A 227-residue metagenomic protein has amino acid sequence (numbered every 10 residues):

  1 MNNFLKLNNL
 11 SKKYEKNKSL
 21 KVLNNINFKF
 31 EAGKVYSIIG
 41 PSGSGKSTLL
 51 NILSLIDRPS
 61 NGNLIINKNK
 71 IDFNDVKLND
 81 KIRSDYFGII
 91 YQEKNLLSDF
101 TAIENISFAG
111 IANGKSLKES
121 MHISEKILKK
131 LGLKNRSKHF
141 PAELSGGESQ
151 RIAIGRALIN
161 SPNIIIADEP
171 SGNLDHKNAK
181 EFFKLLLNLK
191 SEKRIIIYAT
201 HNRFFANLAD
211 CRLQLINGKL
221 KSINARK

Functional and structural regions predicted by a protein language model:
S54: Helix-to-loop junction immediately C-terminal to a conserved catalytic motif
G62-F73: Conserved ABC transporter NBD signature motif
I71-G88, S191: ABC ATPase NBD coupling module
S84, H139-A142, N160, E192: Conserved signature/switch motifs of ABC ATPase nucleotide-binding domains
F100-F108: Short coil-to-helix segment of the ABC ATPase nucleotide-binding domain corresponding to the Q-loop/switch region
F140-L144, E148-Q150: Conserved ABC ATPase signature
I165-D168: Catalytic Walker B motif of ABC-type/P-loop ATPase nucleotide-binding domains
